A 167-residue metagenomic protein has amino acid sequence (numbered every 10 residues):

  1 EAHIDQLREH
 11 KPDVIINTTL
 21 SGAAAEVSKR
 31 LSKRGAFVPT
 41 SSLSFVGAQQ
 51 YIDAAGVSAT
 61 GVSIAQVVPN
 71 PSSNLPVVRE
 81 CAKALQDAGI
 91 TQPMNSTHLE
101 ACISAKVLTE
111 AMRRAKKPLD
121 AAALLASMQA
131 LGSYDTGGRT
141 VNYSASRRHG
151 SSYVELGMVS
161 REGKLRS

Functional and structural regions predicted by a protein language model:
E1-S167: Extracytosolic ligand-binding ectodomains
